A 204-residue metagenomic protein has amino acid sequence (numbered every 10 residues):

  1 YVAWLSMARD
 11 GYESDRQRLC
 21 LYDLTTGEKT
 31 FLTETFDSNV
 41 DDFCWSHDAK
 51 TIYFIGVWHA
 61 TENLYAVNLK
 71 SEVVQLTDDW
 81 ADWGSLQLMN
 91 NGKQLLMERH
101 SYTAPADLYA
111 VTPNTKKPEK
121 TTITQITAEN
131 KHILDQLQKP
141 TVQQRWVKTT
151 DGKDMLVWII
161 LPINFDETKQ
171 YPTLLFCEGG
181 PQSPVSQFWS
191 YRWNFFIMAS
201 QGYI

Functional and structural regions predicted by a protein language model:
V2, L19-L21, L64-A66, V73 (+4 more regions): Hydrophobic beta-strand positions in blades of beta-propellers and related beta-sheet-rich domains
V2, L32, T51-Y53, L76 (+1 more regions): Hydrophobic beta-strand positions that form the internal "hydrophobic ladder" of WD40/Gbeta-like beta-propeller blades
L5-C20, F31-V40, I55-Y65, D79-A81 (+2 more regions): A flexible loop/linker signature enriched in serine peptidases of the S9 family
D23-G27, N68-E72, P113-K116: Short loop/turn segments that connect beta-strands within beta-propeller blades
T30, E34-D41, S46, A128-Q143: Surface-exposed loop and turn segments in beta-propeller and other repeat-based domains that flank or scaffold
T30-E34, V74-D78, E119-N130: Beta-propeller fold detector
G84-I204: Serine-hydrolase catalytic core recognition
